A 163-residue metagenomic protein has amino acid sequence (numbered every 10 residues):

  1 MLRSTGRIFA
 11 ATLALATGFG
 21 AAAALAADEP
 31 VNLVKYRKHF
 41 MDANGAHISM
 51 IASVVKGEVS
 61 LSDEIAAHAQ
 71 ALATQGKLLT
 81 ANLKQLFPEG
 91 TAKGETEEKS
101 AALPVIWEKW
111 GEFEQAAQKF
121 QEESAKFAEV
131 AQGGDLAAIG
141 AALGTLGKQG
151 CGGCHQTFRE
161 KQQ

Functional and structural regions predicted by a protein language model:
M1-T12: Bacterial N-terminal signal peptides that target proteins for export
R3, L15-T17, D42, A73: Generic detector of intrinsically disordered, low-complexity, polar/charged segments
S4-G6, G18, L61, H68: Residues at the start of alpha-helices and the adjacent loop-to-helix junctions
T5, T17-F19, E89, K93: Feature targets compositionally biased, intrinsically disordered low-complexity regions with long contiguous runs
A10-G20: Bacterial N-terminal signal peptides
F19-D28: Sec/Tat signal peptide C-region and signal peptidase I cleavage site
A27, V31-Q163: Sequence context surrounding c-type heme c attachment/ligation sites in exported
